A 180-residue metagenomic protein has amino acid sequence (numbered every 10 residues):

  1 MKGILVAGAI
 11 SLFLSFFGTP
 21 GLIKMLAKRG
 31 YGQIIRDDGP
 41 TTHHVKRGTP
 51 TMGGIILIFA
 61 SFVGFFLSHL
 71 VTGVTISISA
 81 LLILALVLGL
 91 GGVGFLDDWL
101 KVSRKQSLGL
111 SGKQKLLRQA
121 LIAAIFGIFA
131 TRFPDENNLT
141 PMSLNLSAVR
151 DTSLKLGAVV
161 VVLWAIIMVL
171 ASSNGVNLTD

Functional and structural regions predicted by a protein language model:
M1-T179: "…together with the soluble PPM/PP2C metallo-phosphatase catalytic core" -> "…together with the soluble PPM/PP2C
